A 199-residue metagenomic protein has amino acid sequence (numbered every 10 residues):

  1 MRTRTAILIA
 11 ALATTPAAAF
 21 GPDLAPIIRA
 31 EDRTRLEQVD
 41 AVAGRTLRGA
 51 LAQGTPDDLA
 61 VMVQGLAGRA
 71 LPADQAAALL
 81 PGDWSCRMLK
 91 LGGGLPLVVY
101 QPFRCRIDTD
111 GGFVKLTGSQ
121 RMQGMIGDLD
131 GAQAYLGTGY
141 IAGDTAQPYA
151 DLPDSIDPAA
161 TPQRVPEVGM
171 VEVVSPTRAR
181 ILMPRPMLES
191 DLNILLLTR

Functional and structural regions predicted by a protein language model:
M1-I7: Bacterial N-terminal signal peptides that target proteins for export
A10-L12: Short, linear, compositionally biased motifs with a strong N-terminal bias
T14-P16: N-terminal signal peptide c-region/cleavage motif recognized by signal peptidases
A19-L79: Amphipathic/hydrophobic helical signal segments and adjacent flexible N-terminal regions that mediate secretion
G54-L116, D157-T161, E189: Short, solvent-exposed loop/hinge segments that bridge or flank secondary-structure elements
D57-L66, P153-I156, A160-R199: Edge beta-strand at a domain terminus
W84, Q133-G137, I181: A short hydrophobic beta-strand element
L89-V99, G112-V174, T198-R199: Contiguous, well-ordered beta-strand patches that form the walls/edges of small beta-barrel/beta-sandwich domains
